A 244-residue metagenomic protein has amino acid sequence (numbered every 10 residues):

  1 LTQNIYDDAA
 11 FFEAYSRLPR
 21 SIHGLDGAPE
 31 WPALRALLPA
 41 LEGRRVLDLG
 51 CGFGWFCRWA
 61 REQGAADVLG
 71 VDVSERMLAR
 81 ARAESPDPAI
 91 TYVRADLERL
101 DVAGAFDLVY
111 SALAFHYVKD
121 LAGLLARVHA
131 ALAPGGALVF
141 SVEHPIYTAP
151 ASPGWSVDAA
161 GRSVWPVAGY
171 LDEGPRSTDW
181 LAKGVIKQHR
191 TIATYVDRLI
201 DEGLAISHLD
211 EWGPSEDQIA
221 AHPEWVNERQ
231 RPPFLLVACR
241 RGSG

Functional and structural regions predicted by a protein language model:
L1-L41, W55, W59: Conserved class I S-adenosyl-L-methionine
L47-L49, F53-R99: Class I SAM-dependent methyltransferase SAM/SAH-binding core
D101-V109: A short acidic, Gly/Pro-enriched loop at the edge of an enzyme's catalytic core that lines a small-molecule cofactor
L108-A122: A short SAM/SAH-binding and catalytic strip from SAM-dependent methyltransferases
A122-A137: A short glycine-rich, Lys/Arg-flanked "PGG" loop and its adjoining helix->strand segment in the class I
L138-G174: Conserved class I S-adenosyl-L-methionine
G174-P175, I186-L209: Short alpha-helix
R198-G244: C-terminal lobe and adjacent flexible extensions of AdoMet/dcAdoMet transferase-like proteins
